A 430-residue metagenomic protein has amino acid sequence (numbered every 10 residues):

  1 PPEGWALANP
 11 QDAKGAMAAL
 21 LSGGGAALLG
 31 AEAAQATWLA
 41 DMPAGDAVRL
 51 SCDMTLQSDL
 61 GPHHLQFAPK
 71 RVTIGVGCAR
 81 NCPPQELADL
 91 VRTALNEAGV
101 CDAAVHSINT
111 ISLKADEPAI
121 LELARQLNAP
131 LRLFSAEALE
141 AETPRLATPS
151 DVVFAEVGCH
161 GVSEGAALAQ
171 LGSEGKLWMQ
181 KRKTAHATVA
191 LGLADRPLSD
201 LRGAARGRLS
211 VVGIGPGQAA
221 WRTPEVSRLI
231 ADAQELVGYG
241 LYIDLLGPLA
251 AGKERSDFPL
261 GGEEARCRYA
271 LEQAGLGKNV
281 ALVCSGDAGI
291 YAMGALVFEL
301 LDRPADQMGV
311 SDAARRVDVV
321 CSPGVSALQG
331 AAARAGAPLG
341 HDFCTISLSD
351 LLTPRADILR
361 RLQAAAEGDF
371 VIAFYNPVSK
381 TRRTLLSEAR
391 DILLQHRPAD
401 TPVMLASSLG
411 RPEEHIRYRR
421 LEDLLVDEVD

Functional and structural regions predicted by a protein language model:
P1-A36, P130, A138-A141, G165-S173 (+4 more regions): Ligand-binding beta-strand-loop-alpha-helix segment within the catalytic cores of soluble metabolic enzymes
P1-G15, L20-K114, G192, G238-Y239 (+1 more regions): Conserved mixed alpha/beta catalytic, RNA-binding, or beta-rich assembly cores of soluble enzyme, regulatory
P2-G25, L29-D59, T148-D151, L209 (+2 more regions): A contiguous loop/helix-start segment that scaffolds small-molecule binding in enzyme catalytic cores
L50-F67, E164-L198, D427-D430: C-terminal edge-of-domain segments
M54-Q57, A79-R80, R182-H186, A194-P197 (+5 more regions): Short glycine-rich anion-binding loops that position phosphate/pyrophosphate groups of nucleotides and phosphorylated
E97-S107, F134, P398-A406: Flexible, glycine/charged-enriched surface loops at secondary-structure junctions
A104, L121-E122, L127-E164, A204-A219 (+1 more regions): Class I S-adenosyl-L-methionine
Q218, A292-G368: Class I SAM-dependent methyltransferase SAM-binding "motif I" and its flanking Rossmann-like core
